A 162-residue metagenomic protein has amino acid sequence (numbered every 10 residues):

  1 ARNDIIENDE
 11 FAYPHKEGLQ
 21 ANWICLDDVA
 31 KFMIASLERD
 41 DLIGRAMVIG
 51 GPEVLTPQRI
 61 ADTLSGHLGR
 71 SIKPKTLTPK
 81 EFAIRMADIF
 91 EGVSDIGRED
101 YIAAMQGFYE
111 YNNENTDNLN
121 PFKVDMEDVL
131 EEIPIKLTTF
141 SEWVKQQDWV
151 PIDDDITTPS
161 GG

Functional and structural regions predicted by a protein language model:
A1-K73, L77, I84-F90, I96 (+3 more regions): Oxidoreductase cofactor-interface core, primarily capturing Rossmann-like NAD(P)-dependent enzymes
E81-G162: A hydrophobic C-terminal alpha-helical subdomain
